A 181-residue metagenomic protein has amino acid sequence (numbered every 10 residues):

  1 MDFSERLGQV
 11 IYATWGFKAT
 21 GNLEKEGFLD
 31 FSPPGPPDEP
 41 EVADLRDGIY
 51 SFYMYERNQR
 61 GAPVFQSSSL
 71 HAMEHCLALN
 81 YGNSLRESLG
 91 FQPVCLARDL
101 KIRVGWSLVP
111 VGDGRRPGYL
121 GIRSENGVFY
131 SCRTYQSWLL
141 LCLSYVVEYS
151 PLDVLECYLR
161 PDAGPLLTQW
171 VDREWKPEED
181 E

Functional and structural regions predicted by a protein language model:
M1-I49: N-terminal "first-domain core" detector
M1-S4, Q66, L70, E148 (+1 more regions): Intrinsic-disorder-associated interaction segments
P34-A62, L166, V171-P177: Short aromatic-glycine-(Arg/Gly/Cys) micro-motifs in beta-strand/loop hairpins
P40-L45, A62-S69, N126-S137: Short amphipathic beta-strand/extended segments with alternating polar/hydrophobic composition
R57-H71, S144-V147: Acidic, aromatic-enriched beta-alpha/helix-loop junctions
S67-G118, I122-E125: Surface-exposed beta-loop interaction hotspot
D99, R103-E181: Intrinsically disordered, low-complexity, charge-dense segments enriched in Lys/Arg and Glu/Asp interspersed
